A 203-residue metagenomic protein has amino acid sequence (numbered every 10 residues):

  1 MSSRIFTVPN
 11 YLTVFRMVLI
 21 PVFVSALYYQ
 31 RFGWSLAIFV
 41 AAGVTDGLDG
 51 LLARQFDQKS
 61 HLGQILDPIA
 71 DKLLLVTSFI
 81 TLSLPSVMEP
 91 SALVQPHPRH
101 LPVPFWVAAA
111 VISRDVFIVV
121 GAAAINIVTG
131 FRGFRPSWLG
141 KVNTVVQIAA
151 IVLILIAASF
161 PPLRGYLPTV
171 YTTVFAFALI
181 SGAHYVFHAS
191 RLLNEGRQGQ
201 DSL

Functional and structural regions predicted by a protein language model:
M1-F6, F39, A124-L203: C-terminal membrane-associated helical module and adjoining short loops/tails
I5-F6, V14-V18, Q64-D67, G165: Hydrophobic alpha-helical transmembrane segments of integral membrane proteins, especially lipid-exposed positions
N10-F15, L48-G50, L82-A92, I112-N126: Hydrophobic alpha-helical transmembrane segments
T13-P21, P68-L82, V111-V119, N143-V152: Core segments of transmembrane alpha-helices that mediate helix-helix packing or line hydrophobic substrate/ligand
L19-L62, S78-S86, H97-A110, Y166-A176: Membrane-embedded alpha-helical segments that form the functional core of polytopic membrane enzymes, especially those
I20-L27, S78-P85, A122-N126, I151-A158 (+1 more regions): Structural signal for membrane-spanning alpha-helices in multi-pass inner-membrane proteins, emphasizing helix cores
L27-Q30, G43, D57, P85-M88 (+3 more regions): Short helix-capping/hinge motifs at transmembrane helix termini and TM-loop junctions
L84-P104, T129, S159-R164, R197-D201: Short helix-coil transition/hinge motifs at the ends and kinks of transmembrane helices, capturing the brief
